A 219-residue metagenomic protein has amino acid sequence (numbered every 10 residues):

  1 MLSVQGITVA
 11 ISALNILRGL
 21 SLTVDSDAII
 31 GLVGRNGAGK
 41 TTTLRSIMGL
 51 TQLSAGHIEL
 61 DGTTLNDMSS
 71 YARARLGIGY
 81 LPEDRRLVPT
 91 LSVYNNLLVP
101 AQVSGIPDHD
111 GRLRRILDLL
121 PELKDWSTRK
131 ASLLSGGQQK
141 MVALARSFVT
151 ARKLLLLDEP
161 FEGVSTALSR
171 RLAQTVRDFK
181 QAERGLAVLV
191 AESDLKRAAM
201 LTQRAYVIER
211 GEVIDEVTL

Functional and structural regions predicted by a protein language model:
L2-V4, L17: Conserved structural motif at the start of ABC-family nucleotide-binding domains
V33-R35: The feature captures the beta-strand-to-loop junction immediately N-terminal to the Walker
M48: Helix-to-loop junction immediately C-terminal to a conserved catalytic motif
Q52, T64-R85, P89, D125-T128: ABC ATPase NBD coupling module
G56-T64, L76, H109-L113: Conserved ABC transporter NBD signature motif
K130-L134: Conserved ABC ATPase signature
S147-F148: ABC ATPase C-loop
R170-R184: Helical segment within the ABC ATPase nucleotide-binding domain
